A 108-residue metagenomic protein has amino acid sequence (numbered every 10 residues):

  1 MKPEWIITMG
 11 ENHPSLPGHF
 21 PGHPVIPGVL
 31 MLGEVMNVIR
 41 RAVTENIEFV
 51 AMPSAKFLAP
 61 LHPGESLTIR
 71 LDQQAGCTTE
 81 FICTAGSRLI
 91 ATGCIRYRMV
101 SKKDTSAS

Functional and structural regions predicted by a protein language model:
M1, E45-N46, P53, S101-S108: A generic hydrophobic-segment detector
M1-I26: Catalytic strand-loop segment that frames the active site of acyl-thioester-processing enzymes
W5, F57, L61-H62, I95-M99: A glycine-rich (often HGG/GG-containing) alpha/beta subdomain
G18, L58, A91-G93: Glycine-centered structural positions embedded in regular secondary structure
V25-E48: Active-site helix/loop of acyl-thioester processing domains in fatty-acid/polyketide metabolism, spanning hotdog-fold
V50, S54-S87: Hydrophobic beta-sheet segments that form the core/acyl-binding groove of ACP/CoA-dependent acyl-chain-processing
D72-S108: HotDog/MaoC-like acyl-thioester-processing domains
